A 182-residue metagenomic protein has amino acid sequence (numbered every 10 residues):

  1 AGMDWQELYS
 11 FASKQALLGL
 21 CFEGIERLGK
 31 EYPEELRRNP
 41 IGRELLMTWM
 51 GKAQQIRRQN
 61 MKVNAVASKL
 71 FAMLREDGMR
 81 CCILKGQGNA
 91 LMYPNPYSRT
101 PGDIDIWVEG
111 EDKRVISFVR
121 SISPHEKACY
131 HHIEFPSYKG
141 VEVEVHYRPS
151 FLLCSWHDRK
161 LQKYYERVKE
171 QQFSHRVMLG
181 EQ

Functional and structural regions predicted by a protein language model:
A1-G102, W107-Q182: Conserved NTP-donor binding/palm subdomain of two-metal-ion nucleotidyltransferases/polymerases, i.e., the charged
